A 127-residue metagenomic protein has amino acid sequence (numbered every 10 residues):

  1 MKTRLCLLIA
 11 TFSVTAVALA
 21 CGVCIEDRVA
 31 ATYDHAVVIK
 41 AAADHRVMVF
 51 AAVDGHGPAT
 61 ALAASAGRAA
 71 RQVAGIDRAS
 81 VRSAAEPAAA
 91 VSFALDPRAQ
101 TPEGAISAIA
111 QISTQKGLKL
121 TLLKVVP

Functional and structural regions predicted by a protein language model:
M1-I9: Bacterial N-terminal signal peptides that target proteins for export
T15-V17: N-terminal signal peptide c-region/cleavage motif recognized by signal peptidases
L19-R28: Cleaved targeting-peptide boundary
F50-S65: Short, surface-exposed ligand-recognition loops at beta-strand->loop->(often short) alpha-helix junctions that present
A63-R71, E103-T114: Short amphipathic alpha-helices in soluble, non-transmembrane regions that often serve as interface/regulatory elements
A85-L95: Surface-exposed aromatic
A94-E103: Helix N-cap motif at beta-to-alpha junctions
I112-P127: Conserved short beta-strand edge segments in small beta-sheet-based binding/regulatory domains
